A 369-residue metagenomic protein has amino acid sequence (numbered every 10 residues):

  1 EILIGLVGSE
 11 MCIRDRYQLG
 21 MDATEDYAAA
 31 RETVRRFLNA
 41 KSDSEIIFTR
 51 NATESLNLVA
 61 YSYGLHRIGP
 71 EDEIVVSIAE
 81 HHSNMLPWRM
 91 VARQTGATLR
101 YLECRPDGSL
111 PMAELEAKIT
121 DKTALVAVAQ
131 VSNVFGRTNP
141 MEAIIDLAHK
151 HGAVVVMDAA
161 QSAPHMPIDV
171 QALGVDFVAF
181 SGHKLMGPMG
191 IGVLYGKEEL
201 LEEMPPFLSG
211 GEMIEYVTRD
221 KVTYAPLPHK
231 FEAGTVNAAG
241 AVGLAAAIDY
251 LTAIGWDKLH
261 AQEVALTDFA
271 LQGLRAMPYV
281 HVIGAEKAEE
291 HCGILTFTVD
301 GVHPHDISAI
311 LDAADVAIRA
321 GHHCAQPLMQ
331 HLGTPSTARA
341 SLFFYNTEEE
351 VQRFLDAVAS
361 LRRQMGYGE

Functional and structural regions predicted by a protein language model:
L3, S9-E369: Pyridoxal 5′-phosphate
